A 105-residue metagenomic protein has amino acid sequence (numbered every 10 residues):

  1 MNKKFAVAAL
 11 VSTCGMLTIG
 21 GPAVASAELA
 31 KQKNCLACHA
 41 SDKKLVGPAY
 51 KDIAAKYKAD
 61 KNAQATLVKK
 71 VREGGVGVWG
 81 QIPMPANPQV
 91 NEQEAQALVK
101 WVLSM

Functional and structural regions predicted by a protein language model:
M1-S26, M105: N-terminal export/targeting leaders of redox proteins
V24-S41: Sequence/structural segment immediately N-terminal to covalent heme-attachment motifs in c-type and related
K33, S41, L45, Q93 (+1 more regions): Residue-level signal for short amphipathic helical patches enriched in basic/charged and nearby hydrophobic residues
A37, V46-Y57, K70-V99: Axial heme c-ligation environment in periplasmic c-type cytochrome domains
D42, K61, G74-V78, M105: A general structural signal marking secondary-structure boundaries and capping sites
K56-T66: Short microdomains enriched in Cys/His and/or Lys/Arg
